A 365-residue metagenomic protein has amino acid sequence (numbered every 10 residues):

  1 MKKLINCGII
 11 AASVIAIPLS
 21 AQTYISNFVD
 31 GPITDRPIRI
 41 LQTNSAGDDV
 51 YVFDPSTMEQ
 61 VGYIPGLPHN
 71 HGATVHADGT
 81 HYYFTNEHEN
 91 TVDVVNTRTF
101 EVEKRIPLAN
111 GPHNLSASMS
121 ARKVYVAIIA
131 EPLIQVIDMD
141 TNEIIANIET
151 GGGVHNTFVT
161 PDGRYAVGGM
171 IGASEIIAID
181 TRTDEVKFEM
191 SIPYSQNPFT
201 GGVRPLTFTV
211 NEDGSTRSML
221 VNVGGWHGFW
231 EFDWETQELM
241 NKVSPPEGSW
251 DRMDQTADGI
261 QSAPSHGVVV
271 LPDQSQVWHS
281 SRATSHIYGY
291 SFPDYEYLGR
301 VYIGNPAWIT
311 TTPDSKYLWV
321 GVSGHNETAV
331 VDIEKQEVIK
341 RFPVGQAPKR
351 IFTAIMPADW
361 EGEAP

Functional and structural regions predicted by a protein language model:
M1, A16, L206-F208: Generic low-polarity alpha-helical segments
M1-I9: Bacterial N-terminal signal peptides that target proteins for export
G8-P18: Bacterial N-terminal signal peptides
A21-P365: Predominantly soluble domains enriched in secretory-pathway, periplasmic, or organellar proteins
